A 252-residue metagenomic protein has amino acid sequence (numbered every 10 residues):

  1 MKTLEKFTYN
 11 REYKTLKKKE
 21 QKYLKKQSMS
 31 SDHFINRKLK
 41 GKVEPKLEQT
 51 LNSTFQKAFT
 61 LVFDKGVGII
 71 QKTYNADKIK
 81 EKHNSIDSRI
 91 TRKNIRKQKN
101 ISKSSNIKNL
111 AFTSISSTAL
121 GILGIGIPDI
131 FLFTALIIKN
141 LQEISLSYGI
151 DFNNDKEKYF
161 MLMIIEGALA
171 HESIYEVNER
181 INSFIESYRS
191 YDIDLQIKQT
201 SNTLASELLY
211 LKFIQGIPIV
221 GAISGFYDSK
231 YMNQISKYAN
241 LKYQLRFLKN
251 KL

Functional and structural regions predicted by a protein language model:
M1-I115, Q142-L252: Terminal, membrane-proximal amphipathic helices and intrinsically disordered targeting/regulatory segments
S116-P128, I219: Transmembrane alpha-helix interface/packing and boundary motifs in multi-pass membrane proteins, characterized by
I127-F131, D151: Short, surface-exposed loop/turn motifs that are enriched in glycine and acidic residues and include a nearby proline
F131-I137: Conserved mixed alpha/beta catalytic, RNA-binding, or beta-rich assembly cores of soluble enzyme, regulatory
